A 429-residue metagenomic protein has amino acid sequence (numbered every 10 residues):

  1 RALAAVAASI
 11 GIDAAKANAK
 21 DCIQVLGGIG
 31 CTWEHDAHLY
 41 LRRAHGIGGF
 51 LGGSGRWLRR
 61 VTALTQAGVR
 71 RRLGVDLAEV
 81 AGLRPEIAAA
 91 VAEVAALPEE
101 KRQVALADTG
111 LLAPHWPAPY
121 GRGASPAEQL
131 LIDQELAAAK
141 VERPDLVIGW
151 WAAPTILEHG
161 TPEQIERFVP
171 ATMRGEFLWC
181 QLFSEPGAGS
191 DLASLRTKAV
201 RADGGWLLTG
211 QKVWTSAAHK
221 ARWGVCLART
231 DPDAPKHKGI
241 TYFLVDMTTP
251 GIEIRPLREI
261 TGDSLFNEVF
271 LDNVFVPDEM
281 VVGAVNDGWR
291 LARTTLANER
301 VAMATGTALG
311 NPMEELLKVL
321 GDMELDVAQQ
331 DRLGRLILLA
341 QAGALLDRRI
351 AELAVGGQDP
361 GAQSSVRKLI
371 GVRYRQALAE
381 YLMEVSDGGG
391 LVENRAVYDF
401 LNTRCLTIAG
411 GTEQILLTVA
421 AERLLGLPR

Functional and structural regions predicted by a protein language model:
R1, R71-G82, A137, I252-L346 (+2 more regions): Glycine-rich beta->alpha junctions and the first turn(s) of the following alpha-helix
R1-S9, I23-G28, V327-Q330, Q341-N394: C-terminal helix-coil-helix/basic helical segment that borders enzyme active sites and/or dimer interfaces and provides
I29-A92, L291-T294, N298, G306 (+1 more regions): Glycine-rich phosphate/cofactor-binding loops in nucleotide/flavin-utilizing enzymes
F50-V147, L157, R167, A171 (+3 more regions): Amphipathic, small/basic residue-rich leader segments at the start of a protein or domain
L111-P170, R174-G175, A217-W223, A340 (+6 more regions): Internal helix-loop-helix
G175-F183, L227: A short, Trp-centered hydrophobic/proline-enriched beta-strand micro-motif
L195, T209-R255: A short core secondary-structure module
T197-V200: A structural signal for short hydrophobic beta-strand segments in well-ordered beta-sheet cores
